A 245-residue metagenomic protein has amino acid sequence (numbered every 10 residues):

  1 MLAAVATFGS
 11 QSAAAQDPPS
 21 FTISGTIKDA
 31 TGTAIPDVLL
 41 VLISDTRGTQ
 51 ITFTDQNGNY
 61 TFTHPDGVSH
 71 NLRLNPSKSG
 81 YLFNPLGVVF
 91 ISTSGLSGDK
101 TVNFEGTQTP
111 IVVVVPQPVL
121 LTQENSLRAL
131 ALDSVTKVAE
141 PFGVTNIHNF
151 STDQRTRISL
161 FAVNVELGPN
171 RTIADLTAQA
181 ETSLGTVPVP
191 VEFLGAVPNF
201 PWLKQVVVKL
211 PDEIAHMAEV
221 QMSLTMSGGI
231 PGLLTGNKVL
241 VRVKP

Functional and structural regions predicted by a protein language model:
M1-T7: Bacterial N-terminal signal peptides
Q16-D17, F90-I111: Extracellular beta-sheet/turn segments enriched in Thr/Pro/Gly and aliphatic residues
P18-P36: Structural motif
V38-I43, A178: Hydrophobic beta-strand segments
S44-T63: Short, acidic Ser/Thr/Gly-rich low-complexity loop/linker segments typical of extracellular and cell-surface proteins
Y60-F62, K100-V102, K204-V208: Short strand-edge motifs at loop-to-beta-strand transitions and within beta-strands of extracellular beta-rich domains
G67-I91: A short, solvent-exposed loop/turn motif at the edges and junctions of modular extracellular/periplasmic domains
P110-P245: A sequence-level detector for low-complexity, Ser/Thr- and acidic-rich stretches
